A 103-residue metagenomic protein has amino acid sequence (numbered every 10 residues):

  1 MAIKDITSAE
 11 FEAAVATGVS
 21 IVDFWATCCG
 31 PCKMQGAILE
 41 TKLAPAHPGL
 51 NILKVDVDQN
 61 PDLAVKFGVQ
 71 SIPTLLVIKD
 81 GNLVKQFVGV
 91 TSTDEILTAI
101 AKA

Functional and structural regions predicted by a protein language model:
M1-A13: N-terminal "domain-start" segment that seeds a small globular fold
A2, W25, L53: Conserved Rossmann-like nucleotide-binding pocket used by diverse enzymes that bind dinucleotide cofactors
T7, D56-D58: Conserved acidic residues
V15-W25: Short active-site neighborhood of thiol/selenol oxidoreductases, capturing the structured segment around
I21-V22, I52, L75: Hydrophobic beta-strand anchors of alpha/beta hydrolase catalytic cores
K33-A46: Typically the conserved alpha-helix immediately C-terminal to a functionally engaged Cys/Sec in thioredoxin-like
P61, F67-L76: Structural micro-motif
K79-A103: Non-catalytic, surface beta->alpha helical segment in thiol-disulfide oxidoreductase systems
